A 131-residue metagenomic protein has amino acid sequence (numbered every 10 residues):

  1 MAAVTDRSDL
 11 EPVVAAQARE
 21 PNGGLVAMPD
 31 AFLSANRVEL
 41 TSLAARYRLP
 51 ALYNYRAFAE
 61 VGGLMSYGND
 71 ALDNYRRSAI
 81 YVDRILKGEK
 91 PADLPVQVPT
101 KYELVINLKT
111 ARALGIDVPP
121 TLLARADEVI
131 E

Functional and structural regions predicted by a protein language model:
M1-E131: Short hydrophobic alpha-helices and adjacent helix-cap/hinge residues
